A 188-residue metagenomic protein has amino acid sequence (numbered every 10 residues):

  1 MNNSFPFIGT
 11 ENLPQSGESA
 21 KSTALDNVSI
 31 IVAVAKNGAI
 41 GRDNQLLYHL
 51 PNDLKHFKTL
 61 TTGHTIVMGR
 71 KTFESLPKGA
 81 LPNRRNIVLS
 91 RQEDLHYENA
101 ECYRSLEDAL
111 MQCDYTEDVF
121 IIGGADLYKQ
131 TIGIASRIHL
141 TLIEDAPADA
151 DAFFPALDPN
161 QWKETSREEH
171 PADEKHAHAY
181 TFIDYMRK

Functional and structural regions predicted by a protein language model:
N2, T10-E11, L47, D151: Generic N-terminal simple sequence motifs
N2-N3, F120: Solvent-exposed, charged interface segments at domain starts and junctions
N3-L25: Intrinsically disordered, low-complexity terminal tails and inter-domain linkers enriched for S/T/G/P/D/E
N27, V32-T65, R70-K188: Flexible, gly/pro- and Lys/Arg-enriched active-site loops
